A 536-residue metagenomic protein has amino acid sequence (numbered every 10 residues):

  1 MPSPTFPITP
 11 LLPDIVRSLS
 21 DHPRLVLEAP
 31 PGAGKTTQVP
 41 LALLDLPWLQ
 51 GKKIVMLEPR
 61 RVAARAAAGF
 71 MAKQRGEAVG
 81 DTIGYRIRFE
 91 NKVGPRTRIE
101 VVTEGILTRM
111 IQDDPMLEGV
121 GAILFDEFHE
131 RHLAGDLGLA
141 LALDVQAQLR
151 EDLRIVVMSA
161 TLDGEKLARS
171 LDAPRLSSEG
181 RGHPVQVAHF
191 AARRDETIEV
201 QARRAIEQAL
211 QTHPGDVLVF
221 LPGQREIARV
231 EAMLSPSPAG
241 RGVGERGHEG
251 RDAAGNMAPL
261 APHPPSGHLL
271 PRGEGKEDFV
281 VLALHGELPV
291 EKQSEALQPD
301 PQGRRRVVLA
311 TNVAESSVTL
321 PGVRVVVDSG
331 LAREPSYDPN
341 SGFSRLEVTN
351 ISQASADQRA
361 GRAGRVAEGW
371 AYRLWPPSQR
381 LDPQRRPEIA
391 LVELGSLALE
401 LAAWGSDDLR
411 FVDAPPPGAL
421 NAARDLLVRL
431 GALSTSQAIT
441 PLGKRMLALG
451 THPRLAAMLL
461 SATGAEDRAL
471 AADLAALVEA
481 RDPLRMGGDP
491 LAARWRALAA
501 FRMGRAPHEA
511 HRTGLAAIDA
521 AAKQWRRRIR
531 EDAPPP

Functional and structural regions predicted by a protein language model:
M1-P236, E277-M458: P-loop NTPase motor module signature
P30, K444, G450, S461-A465 (+1 more regions): Extended, charged helical/alpha-beta scaffold domains that provide interaction surfaces
P236-P238, L270: Positively charged N-terminal leader segments that act as targeting/secretion signals
G240-R246, G273-K276: Glycine-biased, low-complexity coil/linker segments
D252-A253: N-terminal, intrinsically disordered charge-dense segments
A258, H263, S317: Basic, glycine-rich
